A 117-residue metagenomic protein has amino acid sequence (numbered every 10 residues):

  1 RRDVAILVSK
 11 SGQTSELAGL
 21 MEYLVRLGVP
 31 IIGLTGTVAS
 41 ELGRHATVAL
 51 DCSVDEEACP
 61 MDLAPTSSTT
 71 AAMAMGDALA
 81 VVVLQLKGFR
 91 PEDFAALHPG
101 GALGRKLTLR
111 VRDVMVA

Functional and structural regions predicted by a protein language model:
R1-A74, A78-V83: Glycine-rich phosphate-binding loops that contact phosphosugars or nucleotide phosphates
I31-T35, E92, A96-L97: Contiguous hydrophobic segments
M73, G88, R105-T108: Alpha-helix initiation and capping sites
D77, L84-F94: Internal alpha/beta core interface subdomains
D93-A117: Long, charged amphipathic helices and adjacent flexible linkers at domain junctions
